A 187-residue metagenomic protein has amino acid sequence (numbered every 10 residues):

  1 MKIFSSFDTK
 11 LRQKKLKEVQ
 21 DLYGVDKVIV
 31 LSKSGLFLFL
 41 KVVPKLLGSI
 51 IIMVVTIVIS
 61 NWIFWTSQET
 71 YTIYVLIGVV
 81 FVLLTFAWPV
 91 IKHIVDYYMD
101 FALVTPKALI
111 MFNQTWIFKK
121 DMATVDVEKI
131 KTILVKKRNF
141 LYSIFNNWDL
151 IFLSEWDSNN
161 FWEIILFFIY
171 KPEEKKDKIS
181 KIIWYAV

Functional and structural regions predicted by a protein language model:
M1-V187: N-terminal basic, Ser/Thr-rich segments that initiate or prime the first beta/alpha elements at protein or domain
